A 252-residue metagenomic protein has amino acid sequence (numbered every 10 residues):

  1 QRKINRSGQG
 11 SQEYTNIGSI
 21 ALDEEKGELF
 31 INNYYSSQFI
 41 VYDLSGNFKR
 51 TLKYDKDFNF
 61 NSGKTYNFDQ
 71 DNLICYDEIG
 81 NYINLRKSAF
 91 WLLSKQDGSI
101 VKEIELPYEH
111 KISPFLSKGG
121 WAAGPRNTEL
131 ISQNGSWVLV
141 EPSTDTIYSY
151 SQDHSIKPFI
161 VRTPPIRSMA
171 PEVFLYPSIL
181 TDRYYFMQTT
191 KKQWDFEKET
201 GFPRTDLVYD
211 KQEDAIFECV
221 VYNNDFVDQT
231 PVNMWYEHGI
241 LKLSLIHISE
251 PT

Functional and structural regions predicted by a protein language model:
R2-E25: Blade-loop segments of beta-propeller domains
I4-Q12, Y54-N61, P107-I112, R162-S168 (+1 more regions): Short coil/turn segments at the loop-to-beta-strand junctions that recur within blades of beta-propeller repeat folds
N16, N32-K87, E103-K111: Asp-box/WD-like beta-propeller blade repeats and closely related beta-sheet repeat scaffolds
I20-E24, K64-D69, K118-N134, F174-D182 (+1 more regions): Structural signature of eukaryotic scaffold interfaces centered on beta-propeller domains
K87-Q96, G201-Q212: Beta-propeller blade signature
S88-S151: Loop-centered beta-sheet repeat module
F159-V173, E213-L241: Conserved blade-ending motifs and adjacent loop-strand segments that build the rim/top face of beta-propeller domains
L243-T252: Residue-level detector of conserved catalytic or cofactor/ligand-binding positions in enzyme active sites
